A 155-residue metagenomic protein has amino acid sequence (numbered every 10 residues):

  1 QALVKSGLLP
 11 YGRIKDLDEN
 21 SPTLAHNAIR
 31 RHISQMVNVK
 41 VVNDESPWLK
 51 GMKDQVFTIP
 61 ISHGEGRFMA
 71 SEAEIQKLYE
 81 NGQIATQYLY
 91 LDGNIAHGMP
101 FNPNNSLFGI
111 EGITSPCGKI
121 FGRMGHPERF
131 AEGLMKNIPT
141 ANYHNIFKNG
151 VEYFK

Functional and structural regions predicted by a protein language model:
Q1-E45: Cysteine-nucleophile active-site neighborhood
V41-K155: C-terminal and late-domain segments of enzyme folds
